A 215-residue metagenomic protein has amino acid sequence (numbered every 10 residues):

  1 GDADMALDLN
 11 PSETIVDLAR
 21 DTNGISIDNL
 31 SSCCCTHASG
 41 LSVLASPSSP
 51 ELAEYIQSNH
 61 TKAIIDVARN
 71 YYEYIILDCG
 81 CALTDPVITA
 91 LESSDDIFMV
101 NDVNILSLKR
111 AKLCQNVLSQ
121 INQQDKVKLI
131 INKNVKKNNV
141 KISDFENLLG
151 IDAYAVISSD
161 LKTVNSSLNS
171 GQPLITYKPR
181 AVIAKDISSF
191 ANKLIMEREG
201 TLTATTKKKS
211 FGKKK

Functional and structural regions predicted by a protein language model:
G1-V43: Phosphate-binding loop that captures ATP/GTP phosphates
S46-V87: Phosphate-binding/switch loop-helix module in NTP-utilizing enzymes
S94-K112, K136-N138: Conserved Switch II/interswitch segment of TRAFAC-class P-loop GTPases
D102-V103, V127-N138, V156-K162, P179: G-domain G4 guanine-recognition motif of GTPases
R110-Q123: Conserved C-terminal guanine-recognition region of P-loop GTPase G domains, centered on the G4
K133, E146-P173, I187: Beta-strand-loop-alpha "switch" segments that mediate conformational coupling across diverse proteins
N169-K215: NTP-binding/hydrolysis catalytic cores, primarily Walker-type P-loop NTPases
